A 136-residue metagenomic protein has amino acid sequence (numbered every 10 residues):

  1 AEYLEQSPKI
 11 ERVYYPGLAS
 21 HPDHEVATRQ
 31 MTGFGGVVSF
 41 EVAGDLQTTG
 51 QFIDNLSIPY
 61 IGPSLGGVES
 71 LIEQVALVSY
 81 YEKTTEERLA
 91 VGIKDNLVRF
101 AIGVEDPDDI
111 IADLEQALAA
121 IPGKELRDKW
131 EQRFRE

Functional and structural regions predicted by a protein language model:
A1, G50, T85: Short glycine-/small-residue-rich flexible loop motifs, especially phosphate/cofactor-binding loops
A1-V13: Short acidic amphipathic segments
P8-I10, F34-G35, K94-N96: Short coil/turn connectors at secondary-structure junctions
K9-R12, S64, A112, L126: Short linear functional motifs in flexible/disordered or boundary regions
R12-Y80, W130-F134: Conserved PLP-binding catalytic core of the aspartate aminotransferase-like
D54, S70-E136: PLP-dependent enzyme catalytic core of the Aspartate aminotransferase-like
